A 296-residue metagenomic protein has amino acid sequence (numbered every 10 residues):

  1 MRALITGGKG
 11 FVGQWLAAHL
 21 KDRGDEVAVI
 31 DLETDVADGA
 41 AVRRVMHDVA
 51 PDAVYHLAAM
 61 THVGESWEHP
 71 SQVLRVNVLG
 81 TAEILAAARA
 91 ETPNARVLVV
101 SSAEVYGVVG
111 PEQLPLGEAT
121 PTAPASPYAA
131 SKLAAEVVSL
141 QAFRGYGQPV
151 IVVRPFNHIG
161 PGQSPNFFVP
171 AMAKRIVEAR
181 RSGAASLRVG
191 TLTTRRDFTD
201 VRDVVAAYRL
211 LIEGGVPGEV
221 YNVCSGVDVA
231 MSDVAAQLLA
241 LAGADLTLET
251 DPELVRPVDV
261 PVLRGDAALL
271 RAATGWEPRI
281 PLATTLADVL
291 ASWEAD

Functional and structural regions predicted by a protein language model:
A3-K21: N-terminal Rossmann NAD(P)H-binding glycine-rich loop of SDR-like oxidoreductase domains
V27-R44: Adenosine-cofactor binding site in Rossmann-like domains, unifying the SAM/SAH pocket of S-adenosylmethionine-dependent
V29, L187, T191, V220-Y221 (+3 more regions): C-terminal "lid/loop" region of Rossmann-like NAD(P)-dependent oxidoreductases
A40-V76: NAD(P)H-binding glycine-rich loop region in Rossmannoid oxidoreductase-like domains and their noncatalytic homologs
E68-A86, A95-R96, E104-V152, N157-I159 (+1 more regions): Catalytic helix-loop patch of NAD(P)-dependent Rossmann-fold dehydrogenases
V109-L114, V138-D197, V201-L210, D228 (+1 more regions): NAD(P)-dependent short-chain dehydrogenase/reductase
V204, Y208, V223, V234 (+2 more regions): Non-catalytic, hydrophobic alpha-helical segments
L282-D296: Amphipathic terminal alpha-helices
